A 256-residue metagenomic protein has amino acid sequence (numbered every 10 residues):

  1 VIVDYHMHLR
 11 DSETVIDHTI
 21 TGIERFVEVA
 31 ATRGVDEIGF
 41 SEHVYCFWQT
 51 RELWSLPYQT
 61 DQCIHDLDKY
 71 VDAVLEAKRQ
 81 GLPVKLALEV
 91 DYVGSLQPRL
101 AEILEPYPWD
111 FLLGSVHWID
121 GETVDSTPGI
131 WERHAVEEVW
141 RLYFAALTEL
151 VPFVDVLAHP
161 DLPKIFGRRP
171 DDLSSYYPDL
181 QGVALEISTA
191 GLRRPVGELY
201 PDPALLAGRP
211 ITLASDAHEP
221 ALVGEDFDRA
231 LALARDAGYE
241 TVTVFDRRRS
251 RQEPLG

Functional and structural regions predicted by a protein language model:
V1-G94, K164-Q181, T189, G208 (+2 more regions): An N-terminally biased module of ancient metal coordination in phosphate/nucleic-acid-related enzymes
H6, A30, L112, H159 (+2 more regions): Conserved, mostly hydrophobic/aromatic
H18-V29, S95-I103, R141-E149: Short, acidic/polar
D36-E37, D110, D155, E240: Short acidic/polar active-site loop segments enriched in Thr and Asp
G39, V44-C63, W109, L113-H134: Active-site gating loops and adjacent loop-to-helix segments of metal-dependent hydrolytic enzymes
P106-Y107, G114-A207: Domain-core and long-helix interface of multi-subunit machines
L222-G256: Mid-to-C-terminal alpha-helical segments outside catalytic/metal-binding sites
